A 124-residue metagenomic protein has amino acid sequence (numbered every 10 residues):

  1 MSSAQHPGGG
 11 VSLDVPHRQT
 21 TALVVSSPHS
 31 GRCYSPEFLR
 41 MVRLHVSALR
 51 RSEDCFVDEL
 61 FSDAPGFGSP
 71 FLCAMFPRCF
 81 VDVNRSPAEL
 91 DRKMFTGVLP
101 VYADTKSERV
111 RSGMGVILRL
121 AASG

Functional and structural regions predicted by a protein language model:
M1-G124: N-terminal catalytic or cofactor-binding beta/alpha core of small enzyme domains
